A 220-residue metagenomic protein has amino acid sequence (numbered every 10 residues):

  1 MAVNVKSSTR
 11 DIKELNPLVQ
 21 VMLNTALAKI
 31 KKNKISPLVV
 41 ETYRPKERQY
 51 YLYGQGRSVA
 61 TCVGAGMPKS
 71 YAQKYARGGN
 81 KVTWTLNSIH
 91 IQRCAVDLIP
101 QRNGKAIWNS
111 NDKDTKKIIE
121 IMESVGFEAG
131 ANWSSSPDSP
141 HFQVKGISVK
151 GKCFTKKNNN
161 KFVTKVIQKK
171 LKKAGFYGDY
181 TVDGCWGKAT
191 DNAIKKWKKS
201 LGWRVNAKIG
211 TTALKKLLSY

Functional and structural regions predicted by a protein language model:
A2-E41: Active-site acidic/histidine clusters and adjacent loop/turn architecture that either coordinate catalytic ions
T9, K13-V21, Y43-K46, N109-K116 (+3 more regions): Soluble non-cytosolic domains of exported or imported proteins
L27-G78: Extended, low-complexity, intrinsically disordered C-terminal regulatory tails of eukaryotic serine/threonine kinases
I35, R57, G126-G130, F176 (+1 more regions): Short aromatic/hydrophobic-glycine micro-motifs
L52-G56, Q143-V149, K196: Short low-complexity, flexible loop/linker segments enriched in glycine and/or proline with clustered acidic
G66, Q73-F154, N159, V166-K169 (+1 more regions): Catalytic cores and adjacent binding grooves of peptidoglycan-active enzymes
N132-S136, K156-Y220: Short acidic, glycine/serine/threonine-rich helix-capping segments at coil-helix boundaries
